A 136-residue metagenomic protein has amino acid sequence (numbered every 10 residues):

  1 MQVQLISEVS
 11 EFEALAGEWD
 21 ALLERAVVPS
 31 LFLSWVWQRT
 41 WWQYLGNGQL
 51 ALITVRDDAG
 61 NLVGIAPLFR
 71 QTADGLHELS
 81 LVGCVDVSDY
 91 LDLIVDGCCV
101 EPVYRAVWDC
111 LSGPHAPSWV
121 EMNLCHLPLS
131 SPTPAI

Functional and structural regions predicted by a protein language model:
M1-I136: N-acyltransferase acceptor-side catalytic subdomain
